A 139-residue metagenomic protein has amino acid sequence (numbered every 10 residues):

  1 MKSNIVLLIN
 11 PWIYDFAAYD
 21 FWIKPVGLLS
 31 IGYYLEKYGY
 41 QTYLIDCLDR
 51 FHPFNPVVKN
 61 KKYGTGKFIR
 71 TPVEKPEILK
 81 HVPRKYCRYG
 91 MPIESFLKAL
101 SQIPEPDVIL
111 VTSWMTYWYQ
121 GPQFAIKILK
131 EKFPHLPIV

Functional and structural regions predicted by a protein language model:
M1-V139: A short, structured N-terminal alpha-helical element that caps or precedes a catalytic domain
